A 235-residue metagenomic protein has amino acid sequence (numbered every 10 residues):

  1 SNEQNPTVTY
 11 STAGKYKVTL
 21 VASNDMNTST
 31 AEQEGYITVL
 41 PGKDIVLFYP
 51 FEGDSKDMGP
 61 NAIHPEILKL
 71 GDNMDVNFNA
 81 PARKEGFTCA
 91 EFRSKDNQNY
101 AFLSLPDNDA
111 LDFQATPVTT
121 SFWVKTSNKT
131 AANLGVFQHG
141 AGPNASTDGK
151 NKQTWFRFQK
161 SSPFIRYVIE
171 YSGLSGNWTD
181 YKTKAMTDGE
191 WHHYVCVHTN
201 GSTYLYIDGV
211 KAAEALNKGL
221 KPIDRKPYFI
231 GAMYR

Functional and structural regions predicted by a protein language model:
S1-T9: Surface-exposed, flexible coil segments in extracellular/virion-facing regions
S23-T28: Short, solvent-exposed loop/turn segments at the edges of extracellular beta-sandwich modules
G42-V46, S55-G59, D96-V168, D188 (+1 more regions): Extracellular glycan-recognition modules
P50-F78: Short, tryptophan-glycine- and acidic/Ser/Thr-enriched carbohydrate-recognition patches
L68-T116: Low-complexity, glycine/proline/serine-rich flexible segments
Y167-H193: Short, aromatic/His-centered strand-loop micro-motif at the edge of beta-sheets
E190-Y204: Localized edge beta-strand/strand-to-loop motifs within extracellular or lumenal beta-rich domains
A215-R235: Flexible glycan-contacting loops in extracellular carbohydrate-active proteins
